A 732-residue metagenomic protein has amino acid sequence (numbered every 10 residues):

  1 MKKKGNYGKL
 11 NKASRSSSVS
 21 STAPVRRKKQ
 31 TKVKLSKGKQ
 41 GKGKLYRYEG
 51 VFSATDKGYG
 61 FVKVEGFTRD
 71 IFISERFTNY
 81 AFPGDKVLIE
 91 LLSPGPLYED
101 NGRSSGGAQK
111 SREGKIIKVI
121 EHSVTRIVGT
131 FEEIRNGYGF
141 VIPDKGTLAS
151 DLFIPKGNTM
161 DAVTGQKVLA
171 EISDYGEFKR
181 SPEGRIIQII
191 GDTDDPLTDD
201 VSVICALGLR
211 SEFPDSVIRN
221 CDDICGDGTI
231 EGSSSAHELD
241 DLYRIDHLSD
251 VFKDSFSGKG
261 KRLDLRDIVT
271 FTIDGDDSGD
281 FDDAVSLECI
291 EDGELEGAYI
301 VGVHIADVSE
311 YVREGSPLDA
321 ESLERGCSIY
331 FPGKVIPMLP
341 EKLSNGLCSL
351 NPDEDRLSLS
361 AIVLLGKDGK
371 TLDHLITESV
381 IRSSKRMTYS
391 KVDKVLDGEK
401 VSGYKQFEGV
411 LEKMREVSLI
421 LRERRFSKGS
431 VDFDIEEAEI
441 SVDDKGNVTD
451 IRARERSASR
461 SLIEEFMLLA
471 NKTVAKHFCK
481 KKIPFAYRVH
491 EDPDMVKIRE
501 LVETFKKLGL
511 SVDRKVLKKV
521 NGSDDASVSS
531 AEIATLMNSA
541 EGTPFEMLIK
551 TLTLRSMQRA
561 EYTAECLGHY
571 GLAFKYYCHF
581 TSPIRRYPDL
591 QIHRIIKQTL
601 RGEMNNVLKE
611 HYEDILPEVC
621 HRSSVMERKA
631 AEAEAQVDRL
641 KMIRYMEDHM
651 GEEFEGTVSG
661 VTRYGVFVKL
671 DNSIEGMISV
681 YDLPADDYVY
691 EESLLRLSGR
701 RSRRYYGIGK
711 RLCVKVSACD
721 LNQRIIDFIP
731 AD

Functional and structural regions predicted by a protein language model:
M1-I300, S309-E354, R386, L695-L697 (+2 more regions): Charge-lined substrate channels and their catalytic hotspots, especially those that engage the 3′ end of RNA
K44, Y175, S202, S216-Y690 (+2 more regions): Electropositive polyanion-binding surfaces
